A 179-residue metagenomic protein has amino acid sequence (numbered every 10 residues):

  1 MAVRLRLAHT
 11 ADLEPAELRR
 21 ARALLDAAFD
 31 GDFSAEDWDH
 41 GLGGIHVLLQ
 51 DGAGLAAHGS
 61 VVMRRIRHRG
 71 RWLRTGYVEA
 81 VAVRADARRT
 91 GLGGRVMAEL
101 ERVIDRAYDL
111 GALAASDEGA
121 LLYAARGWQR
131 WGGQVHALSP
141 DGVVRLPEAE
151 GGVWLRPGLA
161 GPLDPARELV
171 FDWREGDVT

Functional and structural regions predicted by a protein language model:
M1-P15, E168-V178: Conserved N-terminal entry element of GNAT/NAT acetyltransferase domains
L7-A82: A conserved beta-strand-loop-helix scaffold within acyl/acetyltransferase catalytic domains
A21, Y123-A124, W128: Conserved active-site tyrosine of GNAT-family acetyltransferases
V78-R88, E118: A short, internal acetyl-CoA/4′-phosphopantetheine-binding micro-motif in the GNAT/acyltransferase core
D86-E99: Conserved acetyl-CoA pyrophosphate-binding loop and the N-cap/start of the following alpha-helix in GNAT-like
R102-S116: Conserved GNAT acetyl-CoA-binding A-motif
A112-L122, A137: Conserved beta-strand-loop-alpha-helix junction that forms the acyl-donor binding cleft
Q129-L155: Conserved catalytic-core motifs of GNAT/GCN5-like acyltransferases
